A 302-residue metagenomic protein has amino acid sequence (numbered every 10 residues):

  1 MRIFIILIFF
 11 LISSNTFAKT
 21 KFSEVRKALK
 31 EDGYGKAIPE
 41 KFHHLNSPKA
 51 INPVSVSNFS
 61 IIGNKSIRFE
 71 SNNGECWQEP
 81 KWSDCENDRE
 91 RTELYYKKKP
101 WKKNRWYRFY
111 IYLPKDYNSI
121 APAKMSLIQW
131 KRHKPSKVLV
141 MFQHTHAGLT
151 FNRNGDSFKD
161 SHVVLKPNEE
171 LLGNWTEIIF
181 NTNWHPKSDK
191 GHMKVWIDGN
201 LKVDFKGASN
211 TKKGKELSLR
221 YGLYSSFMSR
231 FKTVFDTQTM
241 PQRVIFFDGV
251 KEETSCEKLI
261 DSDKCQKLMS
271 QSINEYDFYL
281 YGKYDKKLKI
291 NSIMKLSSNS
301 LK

Functional and structural regions predicted by a protein language model:
F4-I12: Sec-dependent N-terminal signal peptides
S14-A18: Sec/Tat signal peptide C-region and signal peptidase I cleavage site
K19-E177, T182-K302: Low-complexity, Ser/Thr/Pro/Gly-rich disordered linker/stalk regions
